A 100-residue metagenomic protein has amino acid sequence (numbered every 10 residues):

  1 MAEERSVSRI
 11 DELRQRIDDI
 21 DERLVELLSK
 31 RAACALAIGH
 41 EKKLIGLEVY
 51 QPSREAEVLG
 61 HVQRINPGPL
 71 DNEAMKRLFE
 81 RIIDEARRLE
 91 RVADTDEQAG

Functional and structural regions predicted by a protein language model:
M1-G100: Domain-level signature for soluble enzymes in the chorismate/prephenate branch of the shikimate pathway
